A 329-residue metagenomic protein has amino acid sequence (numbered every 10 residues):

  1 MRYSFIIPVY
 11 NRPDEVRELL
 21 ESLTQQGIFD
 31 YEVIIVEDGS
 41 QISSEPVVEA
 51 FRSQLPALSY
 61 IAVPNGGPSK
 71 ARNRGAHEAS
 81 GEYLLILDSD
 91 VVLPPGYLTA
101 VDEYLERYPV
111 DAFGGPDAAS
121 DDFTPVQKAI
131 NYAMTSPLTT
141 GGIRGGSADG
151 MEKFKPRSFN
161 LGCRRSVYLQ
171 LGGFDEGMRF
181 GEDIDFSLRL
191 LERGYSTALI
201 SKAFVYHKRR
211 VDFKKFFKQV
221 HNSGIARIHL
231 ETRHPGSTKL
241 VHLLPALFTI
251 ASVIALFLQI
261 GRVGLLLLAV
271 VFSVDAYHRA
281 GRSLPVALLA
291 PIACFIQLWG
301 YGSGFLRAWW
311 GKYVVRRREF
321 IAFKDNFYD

Functional and structural regions predicted by a protein language model:
R2-S4, E32, D185: Cell-envelope/extracellular polymer assembly enzymes that use nucleotide-activated donors
E21-D30: Short, acidic, metal-binding catalytic loop of nucleotide-sugar glycosyltransferases
S22, E37-P46, N65, D88-P94: A conserved acidic beta->alpha catalytic loop
V63-A79, A100, S158-F159: Glycine-rich, basic loop-to-helix element that forms the pyrophosphate-binding segment of sugar-nucleotide handling
L84: Short aromatic/hydrophobic "clamp" motif used to bind/position activated sugar donors
G96-K128, Y132, A203-F204, K208: Conserved donor NDP-sugar-binding/catalytic core segment of glycosyltransferases
D175-T238: Catalytic donor/gating beta->alpha subdomain of glycosyltransferases that bind UDP-sugars
F248-V315: Membrane-embedded multi-pass helical conduit in multi-pass membrane proteins, especially envelope-biosynthetic
